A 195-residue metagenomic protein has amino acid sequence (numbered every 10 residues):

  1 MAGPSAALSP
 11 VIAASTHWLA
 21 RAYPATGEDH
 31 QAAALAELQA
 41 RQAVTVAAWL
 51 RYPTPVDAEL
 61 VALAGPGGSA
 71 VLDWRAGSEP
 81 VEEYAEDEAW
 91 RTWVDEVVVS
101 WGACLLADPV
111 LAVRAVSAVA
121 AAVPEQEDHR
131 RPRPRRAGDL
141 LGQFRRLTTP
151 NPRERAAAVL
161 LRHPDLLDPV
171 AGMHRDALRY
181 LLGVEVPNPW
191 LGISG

Functional and structural regions predicted by a protein language model:
M1-W18: Acidic, low-complexity proline/glycine-rich segments
P4-A7, L38, Q42, L63-A64 (+6 more regions): Non-membrane alpha-helical secondary structure
L8, I12, A36-A40, A47 (+3 more regions): Short runs of predominantly hydrophobic/aromatic residues within well-ordered alpha helices that form helix-helix
A13, V44, S69, A85-E88 (+3 more regions): Alpha-helical structural elements
A13-S78: N-terminal interaction modules that seed assembly of large macromolecular complexes
D29-A32, L50, G67-A70, R75 (+3 more regions): A contiguous, surface-oriented mixed alpha/beta subdomain in the mid-to-C-terminal portion of proteins that forms
E83-V159: A charged, amphipathic interaction segment
R131-G195: Glycine-rich, aromatic-bearing surface loops/beta-hairpins
